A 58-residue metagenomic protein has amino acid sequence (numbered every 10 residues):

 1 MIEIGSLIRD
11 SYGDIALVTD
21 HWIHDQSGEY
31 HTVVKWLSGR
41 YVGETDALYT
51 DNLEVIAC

Functional and structural regions predicted by a protein language model:
D14-H24: Short beta-strand-centered aromatic/proline hotspots
Q26-G28: Short acidic/glycine-enriched loop/turn segments that link adjacent beta-strands
H31, W36-C58: Intrinsically disordered, low-complexity, charged/polar segments
